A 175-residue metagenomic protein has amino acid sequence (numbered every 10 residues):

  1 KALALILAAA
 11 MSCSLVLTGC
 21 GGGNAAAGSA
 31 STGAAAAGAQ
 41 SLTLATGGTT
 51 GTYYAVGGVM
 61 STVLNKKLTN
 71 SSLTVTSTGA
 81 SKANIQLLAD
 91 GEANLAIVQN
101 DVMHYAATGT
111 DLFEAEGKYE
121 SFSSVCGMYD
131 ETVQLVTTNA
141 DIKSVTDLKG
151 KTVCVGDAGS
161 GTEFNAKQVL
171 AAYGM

Functional and structural regions predicted by a protein language model:
K1-L42: Short, low-complexity disordered leader/linker segments with a strong preference for bacterial N-terminal type II
L3, M11, Q86-L87, T110-D111 (+1 more regions): Charge-rich, low-complexity amphipathic helices in intrinsically disordered tails/linkers adjacent to domains
C20, A96-Q99, M175: Short hydrophobic/aromatic-enriched beta-strand-loop microsegments
G33-K149, C154-D157: Short, glycine-/small- and polar/acidic-enriched structural segments that line small-molecule recognition paths
M60-T69, E163-M175: Ligand-binding cleft/hinge of the Venus flytrap
T152-Q168: Ligand-binding clefts/hinges and TM-proximal coupling segments of bilobed small-molecule sensing domains
